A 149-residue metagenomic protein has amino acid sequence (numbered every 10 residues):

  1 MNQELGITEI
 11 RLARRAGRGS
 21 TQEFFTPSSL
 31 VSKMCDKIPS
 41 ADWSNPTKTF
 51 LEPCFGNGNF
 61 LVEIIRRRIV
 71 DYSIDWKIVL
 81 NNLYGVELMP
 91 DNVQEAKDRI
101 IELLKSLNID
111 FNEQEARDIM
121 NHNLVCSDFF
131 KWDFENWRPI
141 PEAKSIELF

Functional and structural regions predicted by a protein language model:
M1-F149: SAM-dependent methyltransferase catalytic region
